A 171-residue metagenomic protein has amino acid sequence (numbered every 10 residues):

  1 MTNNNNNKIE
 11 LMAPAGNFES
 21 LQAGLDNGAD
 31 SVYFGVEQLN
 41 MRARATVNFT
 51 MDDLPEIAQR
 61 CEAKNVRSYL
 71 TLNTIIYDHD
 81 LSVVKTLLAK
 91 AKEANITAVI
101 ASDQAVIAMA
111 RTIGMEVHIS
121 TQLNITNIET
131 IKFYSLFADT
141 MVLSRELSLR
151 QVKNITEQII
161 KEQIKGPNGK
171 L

Functional and structural regions predicted by a protein language model:
M1-L171: Non-catalytic helical/linker scaffolds that mediate oligomerization, partner binding, and domain coupling around large
